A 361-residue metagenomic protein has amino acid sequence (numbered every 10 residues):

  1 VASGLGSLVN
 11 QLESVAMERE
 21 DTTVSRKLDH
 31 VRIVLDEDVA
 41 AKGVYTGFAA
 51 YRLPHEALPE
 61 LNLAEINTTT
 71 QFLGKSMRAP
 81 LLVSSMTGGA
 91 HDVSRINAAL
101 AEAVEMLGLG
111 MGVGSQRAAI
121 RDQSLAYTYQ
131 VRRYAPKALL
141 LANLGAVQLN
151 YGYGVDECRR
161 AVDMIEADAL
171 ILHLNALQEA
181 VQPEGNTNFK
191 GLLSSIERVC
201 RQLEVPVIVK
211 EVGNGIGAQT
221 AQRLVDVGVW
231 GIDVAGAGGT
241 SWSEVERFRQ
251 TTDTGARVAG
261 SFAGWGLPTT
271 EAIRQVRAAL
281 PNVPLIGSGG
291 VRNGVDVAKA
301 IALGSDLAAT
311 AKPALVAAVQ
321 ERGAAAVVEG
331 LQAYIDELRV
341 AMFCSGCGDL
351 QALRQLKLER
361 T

Functional and structural regions predicted by a protein language model:
G6-M77: An N-cap/entry alpha-helix motif that binds or orients negatively charged groups
L12-L35, A302, A314-T361: C-terminal extensions of enzymes
L73-D122: Active-site cofactor/substrate anionic-group-binding motifs, chiefly glycine- and Lys/Arg-rich phosphate-binding loops
L81-S84, L109-V113, L140-L144, L172 (+4 more regions): Hydrophobic faces of well-ordered beta-strands that scaffold small-molecule active sites in alpha/beta enzyme cores
V83, V104, L170, I232 (+3 more regions): Conserved, mostly hydrophobic/aromatic
M106-A146: A gly/proline- and charged-residue-enriched helix-loop-helix capping module
G154-G215, T220: Metal-dependent enolase-superfamily TIM-barrel catalytic cores that perform enediolate-based chemistry
K190-R322: Glycine-rich phosphate/ribose-binding loops and adjacent secondary-structure elements that form binding surfaces
